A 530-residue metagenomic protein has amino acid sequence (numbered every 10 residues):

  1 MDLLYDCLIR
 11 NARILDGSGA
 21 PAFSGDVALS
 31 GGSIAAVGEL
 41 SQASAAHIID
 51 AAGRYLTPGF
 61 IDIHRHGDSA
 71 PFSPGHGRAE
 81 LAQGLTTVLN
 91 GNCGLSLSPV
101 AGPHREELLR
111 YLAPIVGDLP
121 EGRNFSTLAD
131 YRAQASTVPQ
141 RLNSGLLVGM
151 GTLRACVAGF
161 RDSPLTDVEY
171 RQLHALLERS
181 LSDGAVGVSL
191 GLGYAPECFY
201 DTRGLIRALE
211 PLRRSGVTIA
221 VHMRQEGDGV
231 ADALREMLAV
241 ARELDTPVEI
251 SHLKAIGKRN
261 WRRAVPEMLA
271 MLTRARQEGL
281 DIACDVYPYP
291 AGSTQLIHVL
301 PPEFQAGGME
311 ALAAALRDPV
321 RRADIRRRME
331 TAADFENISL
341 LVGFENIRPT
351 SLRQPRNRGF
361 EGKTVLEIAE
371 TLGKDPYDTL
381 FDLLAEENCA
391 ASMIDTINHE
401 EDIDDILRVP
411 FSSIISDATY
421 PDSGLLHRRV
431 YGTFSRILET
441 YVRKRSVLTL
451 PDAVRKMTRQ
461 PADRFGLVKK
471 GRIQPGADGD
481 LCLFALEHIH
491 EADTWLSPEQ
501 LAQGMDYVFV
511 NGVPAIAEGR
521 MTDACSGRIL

Functional and structural regions predicted by a protein language model:
M1-A43, A453, L467, H488-L496: N-terminal metal-binding scaffold of metallo-dependent hydrolase/deaminase domains
L4-I9, Q42-G91, V510: Replace "His-x-His-based motif
A12, G32, F411, A462 (+1 more regions): Structural signature of the urease/amidohydrolase superfamily beta/alpha-barrel
A12, V27, G32, G53 (+13 more regions): Divalent metal-coordination and catalytic microenvironments
C93-G102, L108, P114-E243: Hydrophobic, small-residue-rich alpha-helical packing segments that form membrane-like cores
Y131-A135, Q140-D167, L173-Y194, A239-R242 (+2 more regions): Active-site neighborhoods of metal-dependent hydrolases
L312, D318, D405-F411, S416-D417 (+2 more regions): C-terminal cap of metal-dependent C-N hydrolases
Y377-L384, L450-T458, I473, A477: Short, well-structured alpha-helical segments that form the helix of a local strand-helix-strand
